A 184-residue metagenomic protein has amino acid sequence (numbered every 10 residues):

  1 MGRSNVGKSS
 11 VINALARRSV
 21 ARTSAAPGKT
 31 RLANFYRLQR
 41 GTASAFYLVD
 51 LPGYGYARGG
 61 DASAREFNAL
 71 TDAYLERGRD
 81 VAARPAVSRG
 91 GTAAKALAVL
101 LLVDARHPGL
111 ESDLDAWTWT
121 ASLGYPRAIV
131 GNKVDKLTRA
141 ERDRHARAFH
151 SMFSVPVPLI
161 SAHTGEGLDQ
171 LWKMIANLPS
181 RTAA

Functional and structural regions predicted by a protein language model:
M1-R58: Conserved G1/Walker A P-loop phosphate-binding module
L15, D61-R65, L114-T118, D143-A146 (+1 more regions): Short, glycine/charged-enriched secondary-structure capping and boundary segments
K29, G53-G55, R106-P108, K133-T138 (+1 more regions): Conserved nucleotide-binding/hydrolysis micro-motifs of P-loop NTPases
T30, A64-N68, L110, G165-L168: Amphipathic alpha-helical transducer elements in NTP-driven molecular machines
Y36, N132, L171: Residue-level signal for inorganic ion chemistry
R40-V81, A93-A96: Conserved nucleotide-sensing/catalytic segment adjacent to the nucleotide-binding pocket in NTP-handling enzymes
L70-P156: Conserved C-terminal guanine-recognition region of P-loop GTPase G domains, centered on the G4
K136-A184: Canonical P-loop GTPase G-domain recognition
